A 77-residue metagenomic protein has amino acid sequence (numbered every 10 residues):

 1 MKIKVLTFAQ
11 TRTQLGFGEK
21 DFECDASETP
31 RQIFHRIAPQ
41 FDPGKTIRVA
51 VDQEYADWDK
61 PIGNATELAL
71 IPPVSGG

Functional and structural regions predicted by a protein language model:
M1-G76: Ubiquitin-like/PB1-type beta-grasp interaction modules and other compact soluble beta-rich domains
